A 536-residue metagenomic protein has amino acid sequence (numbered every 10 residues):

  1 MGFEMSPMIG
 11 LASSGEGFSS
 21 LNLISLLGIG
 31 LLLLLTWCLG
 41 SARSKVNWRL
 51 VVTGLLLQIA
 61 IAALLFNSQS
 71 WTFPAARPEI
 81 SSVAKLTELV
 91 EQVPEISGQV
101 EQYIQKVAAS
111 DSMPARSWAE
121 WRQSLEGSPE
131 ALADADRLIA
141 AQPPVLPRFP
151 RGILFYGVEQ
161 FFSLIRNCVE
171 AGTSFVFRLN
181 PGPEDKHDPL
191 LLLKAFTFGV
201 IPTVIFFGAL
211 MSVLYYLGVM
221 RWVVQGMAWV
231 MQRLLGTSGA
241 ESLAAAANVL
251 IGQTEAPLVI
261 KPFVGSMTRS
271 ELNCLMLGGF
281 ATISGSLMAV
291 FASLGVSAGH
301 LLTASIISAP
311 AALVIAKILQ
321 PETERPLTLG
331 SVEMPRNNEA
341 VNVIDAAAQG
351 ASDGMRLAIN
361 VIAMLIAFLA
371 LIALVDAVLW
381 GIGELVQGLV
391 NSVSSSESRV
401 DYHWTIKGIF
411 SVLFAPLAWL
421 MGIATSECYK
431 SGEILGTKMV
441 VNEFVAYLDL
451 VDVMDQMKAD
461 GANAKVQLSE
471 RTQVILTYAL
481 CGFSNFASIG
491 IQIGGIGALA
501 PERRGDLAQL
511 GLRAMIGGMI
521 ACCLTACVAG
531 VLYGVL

Functional and structural regions predicted by a protein language model:
M1-S20: Short, strongly hydrophobic alpha-helical membrane anchors
G17-I29, G199, T405, C481-N485: Structural signature of hydrophobic alpha-helical transmembrane segments
G28-G40, G54-N67, V204-V213, T282-V290 (+5 more regions): Hydrophobic core segments of alpha-helical transmembrane domains in multi-pass membrane transport and ion-translocation
V93, M355-D460: Transmembrane helical segments that form the transport core of multi-pass membrane transport proteins
E159-R233: Hydrophobic alpha-helical hairpins/lids featuring a short glycine-rich hinge
V224-V259, P326-A346, G388-S395, I406-F410 (+2 more regions): Juxtamembrane inter-helical linkers in multi-pass membrane proteins
L234-F291, V343, G432-I516, I520-V528: Alpha-helical membrane segments and immediately flanking helix-loop junctions that form or couple to the substrate/ion
I306-I359: Long, contiguous bundles of hydrophobic transmembrane helices that form the permeation core of multi-pass
